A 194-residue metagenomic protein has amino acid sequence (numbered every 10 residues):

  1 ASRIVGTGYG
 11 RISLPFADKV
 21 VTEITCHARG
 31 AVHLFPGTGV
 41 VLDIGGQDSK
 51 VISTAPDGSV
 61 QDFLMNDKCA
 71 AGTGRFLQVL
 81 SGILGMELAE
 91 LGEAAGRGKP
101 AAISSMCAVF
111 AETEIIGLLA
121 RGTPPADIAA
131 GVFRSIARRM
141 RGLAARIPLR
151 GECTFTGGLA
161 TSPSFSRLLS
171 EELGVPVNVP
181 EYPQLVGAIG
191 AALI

Functional and structural regions predicted by a protein language model:
A1-E23, T161, R167-V177: N-terminal glycine/serine-rich phosphate-binding loop of ATP-dependent small-molecule kinases, especially carbohydrate
A1-S2, M140-G151: Phosphate/pyrophosphate-binding loops at sites that engage ATP/ADP/AMP, CoA/4′-phosphopantetheine, polyphosphate
Y9-G10, L149-E172, P183-G187: Glycine-rich phosphate-binding loops at beta-strand->alpha-helix junctions
Y9-G58, A145, I189-L193: Conserved phosphate-binding catalytic cores of ATP/NTP-utilizing and phosphoryl-transfer enzymes
P56-I103, C107, L193: Glycine-rich phosphate-binding loop plus the immediately following alpha-helix
G74-L77, P180-I194: Glycine-rich phosphate-binding/hydrolytic loop that grips phosphoryl groups
T113-A144, Q184: Adenine-nucleotide phosphate-binding core of ATP-dependent small-molecule kinases
